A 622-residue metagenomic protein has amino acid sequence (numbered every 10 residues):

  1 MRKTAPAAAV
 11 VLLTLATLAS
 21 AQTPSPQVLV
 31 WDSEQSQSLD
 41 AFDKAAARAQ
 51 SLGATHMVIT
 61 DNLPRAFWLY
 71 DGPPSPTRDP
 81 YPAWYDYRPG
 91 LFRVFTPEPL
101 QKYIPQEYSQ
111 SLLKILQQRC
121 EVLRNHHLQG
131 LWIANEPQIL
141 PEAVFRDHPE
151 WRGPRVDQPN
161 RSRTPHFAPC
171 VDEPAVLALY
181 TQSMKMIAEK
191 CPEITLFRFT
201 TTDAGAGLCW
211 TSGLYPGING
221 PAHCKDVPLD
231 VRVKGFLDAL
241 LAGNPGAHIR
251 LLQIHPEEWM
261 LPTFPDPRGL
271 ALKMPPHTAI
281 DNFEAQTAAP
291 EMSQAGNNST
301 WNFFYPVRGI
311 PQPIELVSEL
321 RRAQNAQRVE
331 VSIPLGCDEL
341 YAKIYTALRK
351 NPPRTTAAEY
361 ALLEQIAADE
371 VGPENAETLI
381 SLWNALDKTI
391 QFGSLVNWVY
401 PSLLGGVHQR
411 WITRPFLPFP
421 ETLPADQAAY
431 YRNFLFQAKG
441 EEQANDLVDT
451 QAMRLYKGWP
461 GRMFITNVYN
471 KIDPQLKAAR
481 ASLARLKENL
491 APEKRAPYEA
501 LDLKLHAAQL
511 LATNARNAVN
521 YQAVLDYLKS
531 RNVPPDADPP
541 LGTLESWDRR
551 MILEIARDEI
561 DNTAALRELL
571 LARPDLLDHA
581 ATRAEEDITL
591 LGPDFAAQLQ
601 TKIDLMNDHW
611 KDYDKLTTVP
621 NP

Functional and structural regions predicted by a protein language model:
M1-A8: Bacterial N-terminal signal peptides that target proteins for export
R2, P24-L29, S38-F42, F67 (+4 more regions): Substrate-binding groove of N-acetylhexosamine-processing glycoside hydrolases
A8-T17: Bacterial N-terminal signal peptides
A19-A21: Boundary at the C-terminal end of the N-terminal hydrophobic targeting segment
S25, L63-N125, I139-A175, G205-V231 (+4 more regions): Aromatic- and acidic-residue-enriched carbohydrate-binding clefts of CAZyme catalytic domains
P26-S33, H56-D71, P80-E98, L131-E142 (+5 more regions): Core alpha/beta catalytic barrel or barrel-like domain that forms the active/cofactor pocket in diverse metabolic
A49, Y180, F199, I366 (+1 more regions): Conserved, mostly hydrophobic/aromatic
L112-W132, A168-T201, R232-L240: An active-site-proximal structural segment forming one wall of the substrate-binding cleft that immediately precedes
